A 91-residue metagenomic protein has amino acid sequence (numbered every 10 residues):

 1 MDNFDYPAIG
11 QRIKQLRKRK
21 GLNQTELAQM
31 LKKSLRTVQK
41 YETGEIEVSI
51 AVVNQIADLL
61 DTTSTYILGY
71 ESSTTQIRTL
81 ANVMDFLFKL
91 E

Functional and structural regions predicted by a protein language model:
M1-R19: A short, Lys/Arg-rich alpha-helix, primarily the initiator
R12, N23, S49-V52, T63: Residues that mark the N-terminal boundary/hinge immediately upstream of a DNA-recognition element
G21-T43, Q55: Short alpha-helical DNA-recognition segment
K32, A51-Y66: DNA major-groove recognition helix of helix-turn-helix/homeodomain DNA-binding modules
S73-E91: Interfacial/linker helices and their anchor residues that mediate assembly or domain coupling
